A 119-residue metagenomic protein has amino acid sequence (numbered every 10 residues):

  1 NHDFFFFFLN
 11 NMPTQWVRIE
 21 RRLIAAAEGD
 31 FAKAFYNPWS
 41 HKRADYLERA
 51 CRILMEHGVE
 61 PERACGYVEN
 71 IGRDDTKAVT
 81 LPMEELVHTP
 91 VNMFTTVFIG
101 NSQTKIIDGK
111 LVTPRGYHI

Functional and structural regions predicted by a protein language model:
N1-A32: Class I SAM-dependent methyltransferase SAM-binding "motif I" and its flanking Rossmann-like core
F31-I119: A contiguous loop/helix-start segment that scaffolds small-molecule binding in enzyme catalytic cores
